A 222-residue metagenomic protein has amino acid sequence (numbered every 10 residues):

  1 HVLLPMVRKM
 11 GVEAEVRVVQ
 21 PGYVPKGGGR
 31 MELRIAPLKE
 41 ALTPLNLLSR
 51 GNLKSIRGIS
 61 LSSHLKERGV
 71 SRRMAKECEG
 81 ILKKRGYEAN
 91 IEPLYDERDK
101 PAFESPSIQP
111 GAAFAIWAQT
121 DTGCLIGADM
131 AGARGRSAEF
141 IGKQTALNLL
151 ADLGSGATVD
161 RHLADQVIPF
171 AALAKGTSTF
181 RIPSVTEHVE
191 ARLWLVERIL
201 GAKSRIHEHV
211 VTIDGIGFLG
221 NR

Functional and structural regions predicted by a protein language model:
H1, V18-E32, E92-P110: Beta-rich nucleic-acid/ligand-interaction surfaces
V2, K9-V12, R17-C78: Phosphate/diphosphate-binding glycine-rich loops and adjacent basic-rich segments that engage nucleotide
L4-G11, G51-R57, I141-A146, R161-G176 (+2 more regions): Proline/glycine-anchored alpha-helix kink/cap motifs
A14-V18, I91, I182, I206: General beta-strand structural signal in soluble alpha/beta enzymes
L38-P44, C124, F218-R222: Short, charged/polar, Gly/Pro-enriched secondary-structure boundary elements
S49-R161, T179: Conserved mixed alpha/beta catalytic, RNA-binding, or beta-rich assembly cores of soluble enzyme, regulatory
G123-C124, L173-I182, L200-S204: Short helix-capping/linker segments at secondary-structure and domain boundaries
I182-R222: C-terminal functional modules
